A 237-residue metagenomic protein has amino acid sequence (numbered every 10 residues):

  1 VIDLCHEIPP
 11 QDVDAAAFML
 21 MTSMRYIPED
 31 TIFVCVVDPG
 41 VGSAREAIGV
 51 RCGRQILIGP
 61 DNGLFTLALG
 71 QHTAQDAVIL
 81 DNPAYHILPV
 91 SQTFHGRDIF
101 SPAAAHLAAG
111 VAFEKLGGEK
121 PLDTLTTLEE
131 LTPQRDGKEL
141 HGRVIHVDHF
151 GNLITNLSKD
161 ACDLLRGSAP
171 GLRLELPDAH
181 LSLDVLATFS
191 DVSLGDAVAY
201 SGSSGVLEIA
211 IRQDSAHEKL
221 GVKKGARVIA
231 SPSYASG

Functional and structural regions predicted by a protein language model:
V1-L4: Short beta-strand elements in bilobed, periplasmic/extracellular small-molecule ligand-binding domains
E7-F18, I27-D30, C35-V37, G42-D98: Active-site histidine-anchored catalytic micro-motif
S23-I27, Q71, H106-E114: Change "in soluble alpha/beta enzymes" to "in soluble alpha/beta proteins
G40-G42, F150-N152, A216: Short acidic, Gly/Ser-rich segments with clustered Asp/Glu that frequently serve as metal-coordination loops in enzyme
I87-G167: Anionic-ligand-binding alpha/beta catalytic cores of soluble enzymes and soluble regulatory domains that recognize
I154-G221: A conserved acidic, glycine/proline-rich C-terminal tail/linker
A169, K219, K224-G237: Pepsin/retropepsin-fold aspartyl endopeptidases
